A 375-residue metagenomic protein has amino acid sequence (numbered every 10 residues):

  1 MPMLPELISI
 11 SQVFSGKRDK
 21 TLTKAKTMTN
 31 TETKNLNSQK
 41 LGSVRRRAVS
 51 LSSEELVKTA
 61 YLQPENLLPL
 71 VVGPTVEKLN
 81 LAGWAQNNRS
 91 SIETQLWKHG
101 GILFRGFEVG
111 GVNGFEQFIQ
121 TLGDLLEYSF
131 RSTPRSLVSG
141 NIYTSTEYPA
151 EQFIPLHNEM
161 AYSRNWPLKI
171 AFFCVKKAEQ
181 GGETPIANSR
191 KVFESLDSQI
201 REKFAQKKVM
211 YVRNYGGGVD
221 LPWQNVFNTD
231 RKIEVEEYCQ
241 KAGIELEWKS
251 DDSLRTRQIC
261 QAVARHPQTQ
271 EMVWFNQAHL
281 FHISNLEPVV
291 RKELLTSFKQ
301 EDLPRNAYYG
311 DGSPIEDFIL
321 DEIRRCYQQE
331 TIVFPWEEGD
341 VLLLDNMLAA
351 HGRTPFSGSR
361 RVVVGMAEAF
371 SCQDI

Functional and structural regions predicted by a protein language model:
M1-M3: Methionine residue identity
T29-G83, S91, Q95, A150-L156 (+2 more regions): Active-site environment of non-heme Fe oxygenases that use a 2-His-1-carboxylate facial triad
V109-D124: Glycine-rich loop at the start of a catalytic domain that most often binds anionic cofactors/ligands
E127-F153: A gly/proline- and charged-residue-enriched helix-loop-helix capping module
